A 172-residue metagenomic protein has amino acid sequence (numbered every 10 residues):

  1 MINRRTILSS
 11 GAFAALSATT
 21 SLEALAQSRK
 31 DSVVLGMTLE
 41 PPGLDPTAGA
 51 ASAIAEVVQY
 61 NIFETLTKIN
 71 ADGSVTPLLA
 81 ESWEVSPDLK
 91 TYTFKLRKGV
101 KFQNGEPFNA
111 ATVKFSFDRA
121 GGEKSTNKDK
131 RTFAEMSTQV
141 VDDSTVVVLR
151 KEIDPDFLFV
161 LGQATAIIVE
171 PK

Functional and structural regions predicted by a protein language model:
M1, S21-T38: C-terminal segment of N-terminal export signals and the immediately downstream linker at the start of the mature
M1-A14: N-terminal secretory signal peptides and thylakoid transit peptides that target proteins across membranes
A14-S21: Hydrophobic h-region of N-terminal signal peptides that target proteins for export in Gram-negative bacteria
K30-L39, T91-T93, V147-V148: Short, well-ordered beta-strand elements
G36-P87, D118: N-terminal lobe/hinge region of extracytoplasmic solute-binding protein
E40-G43, G73, G99-K101, I153-D156: Solvent-exposed loop/turn segments at secondary-structure junctions within structured extracellular/periplasmic domains
E81-T126, V141, V147: Aromatic- and charge-enriched surface segment that lines or borders ligand/interaction sites
K95, D129-K172: Surface-exposed binding/hinge segments that line and control ligand-binding clefts or catalytic entry sites
